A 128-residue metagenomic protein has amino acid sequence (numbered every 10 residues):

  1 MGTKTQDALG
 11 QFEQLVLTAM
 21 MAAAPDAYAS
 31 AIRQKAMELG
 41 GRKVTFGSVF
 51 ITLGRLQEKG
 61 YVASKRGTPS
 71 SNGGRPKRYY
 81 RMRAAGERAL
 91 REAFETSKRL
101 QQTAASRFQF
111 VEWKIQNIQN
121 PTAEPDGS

Functional and structural regions predicted by a protein language model:
M1-T5: Short, intrinsically disordered or compositionally biased N-terminal tails of bacterial proteins
Q6-S48: N-terminal helix-turn-helix DNA-binding core of bacterial DNA-binding proteins
Q34, Q57-E58: Alpha-helical residues within the helix-turn-helix
V49-L56: Basic amphipathic alpha-helical segments that dock to polyanions
K59-R75, R81: Beta-hairpin "wing" of winged helix-turn-helix
M82-G86: Accessory beta->alpha helical hairpin/"wing" motif in late/C-terminal subdomains of nucleic-acid enzymes
E87-S128: Amphipathic alpha-helical dimerization/coiled-coil segments that flank or bridge DNA-binding/regulatory modules
